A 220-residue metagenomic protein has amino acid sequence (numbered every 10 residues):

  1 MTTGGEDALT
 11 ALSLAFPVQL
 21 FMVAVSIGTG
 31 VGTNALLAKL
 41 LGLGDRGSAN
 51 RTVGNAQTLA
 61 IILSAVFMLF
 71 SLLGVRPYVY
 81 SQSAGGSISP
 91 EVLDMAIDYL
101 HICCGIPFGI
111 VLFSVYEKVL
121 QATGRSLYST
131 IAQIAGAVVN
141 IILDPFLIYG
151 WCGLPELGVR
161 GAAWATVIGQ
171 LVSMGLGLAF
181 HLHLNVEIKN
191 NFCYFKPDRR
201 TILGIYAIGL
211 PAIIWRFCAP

Functional and structural regions predicted by a protein language model:
M1-T10, V79-P90, I148-L157, F217-P220: Helix-terminus/linker motif at the lipid-water interface of multi-pass membrane proteins
E6-P17, A96, L100, A163: Small-residue hotspots at the loop-to-helix junctions and early N-terminal turns of transmembrane alpha-helices
L9-L69, I110-S129: Small-residue-rich hydrophobic transmembrane alpha-helices
M22-S26, V66, C104, F108-G109 (+4 more regions): Residue-level hotspots within pore-lining transmembrane alpha-helices of multi-pass secondary transporters
L37-F108, L154-L210: Short alpha-helical transmembrane segments in multi-pass integral membrane proteins
G47, A60, V119-F146, R160-V167: Alpha-helical transmembrane segments of multi-pass membrane transporters/permeases
